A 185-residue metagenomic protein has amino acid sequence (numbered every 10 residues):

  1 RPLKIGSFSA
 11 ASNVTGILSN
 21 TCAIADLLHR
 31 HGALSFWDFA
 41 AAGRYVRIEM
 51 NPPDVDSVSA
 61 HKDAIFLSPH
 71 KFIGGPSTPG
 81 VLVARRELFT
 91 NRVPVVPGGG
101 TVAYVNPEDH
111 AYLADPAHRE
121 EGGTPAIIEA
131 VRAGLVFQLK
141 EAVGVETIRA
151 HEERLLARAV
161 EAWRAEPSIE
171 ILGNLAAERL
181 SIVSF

Functional and structural regions predicted by a protein language model:
R1-F185: Pyridoxal 5′-phosphate
